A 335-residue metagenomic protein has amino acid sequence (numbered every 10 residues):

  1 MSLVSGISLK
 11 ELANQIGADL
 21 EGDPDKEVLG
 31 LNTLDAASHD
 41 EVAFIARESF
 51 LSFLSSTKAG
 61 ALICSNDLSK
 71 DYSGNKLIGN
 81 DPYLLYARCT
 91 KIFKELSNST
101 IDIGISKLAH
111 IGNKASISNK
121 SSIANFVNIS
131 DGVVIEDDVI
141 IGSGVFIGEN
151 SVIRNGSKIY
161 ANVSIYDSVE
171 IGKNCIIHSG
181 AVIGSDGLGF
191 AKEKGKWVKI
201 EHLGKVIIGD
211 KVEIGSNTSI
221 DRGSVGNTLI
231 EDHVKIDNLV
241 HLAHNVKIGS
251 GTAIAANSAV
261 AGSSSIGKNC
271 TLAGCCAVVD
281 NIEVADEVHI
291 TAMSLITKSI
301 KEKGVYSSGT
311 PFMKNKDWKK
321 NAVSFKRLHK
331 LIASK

Functional and structural regions predicted by a protein language model:
M1-L108, V169, N174, G180-A181 (+3 more regions): Terminal amphipathic alpha-helical/low-complexity segments used for targeting or macromolecular assembly
F44, G104-K314: Structural signal for interior beta-strand "rungs" in well-ordered beta-sheet cores of soluble enzyme domains
